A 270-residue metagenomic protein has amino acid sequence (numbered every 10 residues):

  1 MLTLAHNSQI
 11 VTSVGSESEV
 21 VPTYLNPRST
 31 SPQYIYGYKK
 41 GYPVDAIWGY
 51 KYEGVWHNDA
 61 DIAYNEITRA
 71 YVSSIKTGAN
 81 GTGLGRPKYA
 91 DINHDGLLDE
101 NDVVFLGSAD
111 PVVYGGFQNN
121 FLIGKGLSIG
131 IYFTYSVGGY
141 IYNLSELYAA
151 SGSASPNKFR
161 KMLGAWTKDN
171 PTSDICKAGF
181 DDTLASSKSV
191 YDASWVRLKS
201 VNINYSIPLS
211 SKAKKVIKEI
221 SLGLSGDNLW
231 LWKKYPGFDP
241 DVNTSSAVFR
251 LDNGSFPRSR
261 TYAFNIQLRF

Functional and structural regions predicted by a protein language model:
M1-G107, D227, K234: Conserved small-residue
T3-N7, T134-S136, G223-L229, R269: Outer-membrane beta-barrel pore domains and translocons
P22-H57, K158-F159, L163-A165, N170-P171 (+2 more regions): C-terminal beta-signal and terminal closure region of outer-membrane beta-barrel proteins
A70-V72, G81-L84, S136-D227: Extracytoplasmic gating/loop element in the C-terminal half of outer-membrane beta-barrel translocons and assembly
P111-G115, S194-K199, R258-Y262: Residues that define the transmembrane beta-barrel architecture of outer-membrane proteins
G124-G126, I217-E219, S259-T261: Strand-connecting loop/turn motifs
G126-I129, S210-S211: Repeated loop/turn-to-beta-strand initiation elements of outer-membrane beta-barrel proteins
I129-I131, K218-L224, F264: Transmembrane beta-strands of outer-membrane beta-barrel proteins
